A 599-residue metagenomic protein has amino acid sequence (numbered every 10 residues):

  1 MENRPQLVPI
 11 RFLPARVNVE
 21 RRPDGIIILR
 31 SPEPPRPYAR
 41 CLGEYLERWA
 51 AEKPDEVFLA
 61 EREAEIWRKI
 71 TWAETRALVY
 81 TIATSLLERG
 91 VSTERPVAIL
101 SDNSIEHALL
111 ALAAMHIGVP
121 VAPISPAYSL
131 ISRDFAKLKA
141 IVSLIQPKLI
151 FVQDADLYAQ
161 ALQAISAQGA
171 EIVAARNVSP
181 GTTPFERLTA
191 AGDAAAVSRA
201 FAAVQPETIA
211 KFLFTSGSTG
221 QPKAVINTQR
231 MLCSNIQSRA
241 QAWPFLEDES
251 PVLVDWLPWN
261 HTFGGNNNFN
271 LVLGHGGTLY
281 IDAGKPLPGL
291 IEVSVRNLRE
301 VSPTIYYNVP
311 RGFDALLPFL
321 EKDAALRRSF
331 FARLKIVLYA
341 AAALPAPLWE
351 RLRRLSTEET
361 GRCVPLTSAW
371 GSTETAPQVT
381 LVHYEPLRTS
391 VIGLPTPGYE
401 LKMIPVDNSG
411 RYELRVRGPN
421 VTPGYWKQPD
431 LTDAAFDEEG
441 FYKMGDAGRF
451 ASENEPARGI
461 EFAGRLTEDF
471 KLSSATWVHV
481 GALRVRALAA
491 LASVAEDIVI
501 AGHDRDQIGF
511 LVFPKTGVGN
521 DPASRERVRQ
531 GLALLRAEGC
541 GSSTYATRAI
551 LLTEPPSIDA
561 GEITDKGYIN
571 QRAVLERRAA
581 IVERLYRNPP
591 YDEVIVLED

Functional and structural regions predicted by a protein language model:
P34, F58-L112, S129-K139, E186-D193 (+1 more regions): Conserved AMP-binding/adenylate-forming core of the ANL superfamily
P54-V57, V173-A174, S179-F214, G220-Q221 (+1 more regions): Conserved pre-ATP/AMP-binding loop-to-beta segment of ANL
R68-A73, F201-A202, A210-Q237: Conserved AMP-binding A3 loop
R76-I82, A191-A195, P206, V225-L246 (+1 more regions): Conserved structural elements of the adenylate-forming
Y128-Q163, G192-A194, N235-V254, L287-T304: Conserved ATP-dependent adenylate/AMP-binding module captured primarily in the ANL superfamily
C233-V252, W259-R328: Conserved AMP-binding/adenylation subdomain of ANL enzymes
H275, V295, T304-Y307, L317-T389 (+2 more regions): Gly/Ser/Thr-rich phosphate-binding loop
S409-L472, V594-I595: Conserved ATP-binding/catalytic segment of the ANL
